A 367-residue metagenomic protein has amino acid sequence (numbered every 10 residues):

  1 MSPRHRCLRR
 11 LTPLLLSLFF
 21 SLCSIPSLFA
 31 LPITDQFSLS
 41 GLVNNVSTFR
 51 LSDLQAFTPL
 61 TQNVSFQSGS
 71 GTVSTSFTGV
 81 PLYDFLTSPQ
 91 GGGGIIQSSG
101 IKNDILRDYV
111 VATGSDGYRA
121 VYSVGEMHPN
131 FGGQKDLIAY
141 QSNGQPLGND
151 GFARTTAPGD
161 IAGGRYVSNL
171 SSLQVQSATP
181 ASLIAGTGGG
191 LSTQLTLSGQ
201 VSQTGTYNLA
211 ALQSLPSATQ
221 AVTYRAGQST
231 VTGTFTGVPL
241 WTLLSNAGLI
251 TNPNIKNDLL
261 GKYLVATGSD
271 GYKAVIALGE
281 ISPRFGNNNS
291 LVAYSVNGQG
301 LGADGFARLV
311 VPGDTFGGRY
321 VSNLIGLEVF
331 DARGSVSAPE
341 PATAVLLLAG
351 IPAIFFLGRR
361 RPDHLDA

Functional and structural regions predicted by a protein language model:
M1-R9, H364-A367: N-terminal secretory signal peptides that target proteins for export/translocation
R9-R10, L348: Hydrophobic alpha-helical transmembrane segments of integral membrane proteins, especially lipid-exposed positions
R10, L14, A342-T343: Hydrophobic alpha-helical transmembrane segments of integral membrane proteins, especially multi-pass transporters
P13-S24: Bacterial N-terminal signal peptides
I25-A30: Sec/Tat signal peptide C-region and signal peptidase I cleavage site
L31-V336: N-terminal intrinsically disordered, low-complexity segments enriched in P/E/S/T
P339-L357: A short, hydrophobic C-terminal helix/tail in secreted or cell-surface proteins
F355-A367: C-terminal membrane-anchoring or membrane-association module
